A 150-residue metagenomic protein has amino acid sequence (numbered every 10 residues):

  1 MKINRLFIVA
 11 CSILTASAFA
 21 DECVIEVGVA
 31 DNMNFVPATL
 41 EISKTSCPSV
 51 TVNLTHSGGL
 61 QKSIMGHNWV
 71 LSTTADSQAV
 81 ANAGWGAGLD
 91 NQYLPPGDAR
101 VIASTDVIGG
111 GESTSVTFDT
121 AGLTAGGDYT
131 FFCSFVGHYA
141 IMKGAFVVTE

Functional and structural regions predicted by a protein language model:
M1-F7: Bacterial N-terminal signal peptides that target proteins for export
I8-T15: Bacterial N-terminal signal peptides
A16-A20: Sec/Tat signal peptide C-region and signal peptidase I cleavage site
D21-A30, A75-L94, V136-E150: Extracytoplasmic/periplasmic copper-protein system
D21-S49: N-terminal edge beta-strand
Q61, A103-E150: Extracellular/periplasmic metallocenter environments
N68-S72: Beta-strand signatures of extracellular beta-sandwich domains
A75-T124: Extracytoplasmic beta-sandwich strand-turn segments characteristic of Greek-key/jelly-roll folds
